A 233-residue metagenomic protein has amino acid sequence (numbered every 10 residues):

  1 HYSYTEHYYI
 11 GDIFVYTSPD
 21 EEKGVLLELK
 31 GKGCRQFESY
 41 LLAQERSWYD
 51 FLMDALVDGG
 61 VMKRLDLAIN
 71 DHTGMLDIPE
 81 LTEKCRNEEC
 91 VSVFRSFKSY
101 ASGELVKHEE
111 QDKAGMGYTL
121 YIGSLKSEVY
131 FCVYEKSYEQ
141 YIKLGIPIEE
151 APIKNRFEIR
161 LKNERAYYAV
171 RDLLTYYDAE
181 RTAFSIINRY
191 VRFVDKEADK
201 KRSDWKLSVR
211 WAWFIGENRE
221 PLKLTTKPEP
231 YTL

Functional and structural regions predicted by a protein language model:
H1-Y231: Structured, helix-rich domain cores that form ligand/interaction pockets
